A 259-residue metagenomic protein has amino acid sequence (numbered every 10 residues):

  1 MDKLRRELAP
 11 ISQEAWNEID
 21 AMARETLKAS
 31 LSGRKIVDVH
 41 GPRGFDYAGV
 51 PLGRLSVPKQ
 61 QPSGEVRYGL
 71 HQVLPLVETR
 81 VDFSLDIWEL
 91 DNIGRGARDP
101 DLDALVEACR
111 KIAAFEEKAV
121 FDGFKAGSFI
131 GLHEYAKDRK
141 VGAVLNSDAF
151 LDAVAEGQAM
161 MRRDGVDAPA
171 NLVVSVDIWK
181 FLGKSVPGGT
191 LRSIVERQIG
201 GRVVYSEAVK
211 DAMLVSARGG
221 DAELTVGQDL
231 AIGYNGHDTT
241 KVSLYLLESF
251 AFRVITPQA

Functional and structural regions predicted by a protein language model:
M1-L70, G227-D229, G233-S243: N-terminal "assembly arms/tails" that initiate or stabilize quaternary assembly in self-assembling proteins
D2, H40, S185-A259: Sequence/fold signature of self-assembling virion shell proteins
R34, D38, E116-G123, R162-G165: Long, hydrophobic, amphipathic alpha-helical segments used as structural scaffolds
V50-D99: Long, hydrophobic/aromatic-enriched structural stretches that serve as scaffold segments
Q72, M160-R163, G233-Y234: A generic local secondary-structure boundary/capping motif
V81, A168-A170, T240-V242: Structural beta-strand/beta-sheet cores of well-ordered domains, especially the beta-sheet scaffolds that support
S84-I87, D91-E156: Alpha-helical scaffold segments that mediate packing/assembly in large oligomeric complexes
L132-V195: Extended, solvent-exposed, turn-rich assembly/linker loops in the middle of proteins
